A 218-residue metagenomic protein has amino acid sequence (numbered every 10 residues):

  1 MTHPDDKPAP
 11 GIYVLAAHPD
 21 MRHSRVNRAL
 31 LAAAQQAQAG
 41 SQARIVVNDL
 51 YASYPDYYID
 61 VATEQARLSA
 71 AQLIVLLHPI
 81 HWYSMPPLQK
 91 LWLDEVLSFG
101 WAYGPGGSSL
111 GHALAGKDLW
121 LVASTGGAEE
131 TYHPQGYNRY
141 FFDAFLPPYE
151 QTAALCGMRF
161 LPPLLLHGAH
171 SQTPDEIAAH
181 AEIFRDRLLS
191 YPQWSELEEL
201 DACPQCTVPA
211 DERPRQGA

Functional and structural regions predicted by a protein language model:
M1-G106, D186-A218: N-terminal beta1-alpha1-beta2 submodule of the flavodoxin-like/Rossmannoid cofactor-binding fold
Y13, V46, D118-W120, L161-P162: A structural signal for isolated positions on well-ordered beta-strands in alpha/beta enzyme cores
L15-A17, T131-Y132, P162-L165: Short beta-strands and strand-loop turn motifs
P19-D20, S53, G126-E130, H167-H170: A short, flexible beta-alpha/helix-coil linker loop
R25-V26, Y58-D60, P134, Q172-E176: Short, solvent-exposed loop/turn segments at secondary-structure boundaries
T63-E150, C156: Helix-loop-strand module that forms the ligand-binding subsite of alpha/beta enzymes
L146-A218: Glycine-rich phosphate/pyrophosphate-binding loop and the adjoining helix
